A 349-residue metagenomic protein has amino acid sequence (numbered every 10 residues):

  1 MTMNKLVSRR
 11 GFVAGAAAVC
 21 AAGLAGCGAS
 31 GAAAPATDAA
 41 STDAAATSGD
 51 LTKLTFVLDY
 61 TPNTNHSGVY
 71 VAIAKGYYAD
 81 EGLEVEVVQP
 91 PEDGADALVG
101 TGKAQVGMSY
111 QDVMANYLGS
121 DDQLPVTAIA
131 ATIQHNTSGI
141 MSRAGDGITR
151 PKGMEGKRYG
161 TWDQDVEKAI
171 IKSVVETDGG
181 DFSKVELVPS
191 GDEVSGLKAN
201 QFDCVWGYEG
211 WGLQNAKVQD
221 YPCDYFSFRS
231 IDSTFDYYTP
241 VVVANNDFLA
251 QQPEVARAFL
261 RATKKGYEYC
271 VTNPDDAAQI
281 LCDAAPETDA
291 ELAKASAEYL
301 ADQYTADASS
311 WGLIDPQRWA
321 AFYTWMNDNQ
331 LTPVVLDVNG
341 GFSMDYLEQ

Functional and structural regions predicted by a protein language model:
M1-T52, Q349: Short, low-complexity disordered leader/linker segments with a strong preference for bacterial N-terminal type II
A14, G156, A199, V218 (+1 more regions): Phosphate-coordinating loops and pocket residues in cytosolic domains that bind phosphorylated ligands
P35-D38, D43-P189, G196-K198, D203-G207 (+1 more regions): Short, glycine-/small- and polar/acidic-enriched structural segments that line small-molecule recognition paths
N63, P90, T161, D165 (+5 more regions): Soluble non-cytosolic domains of exported or imported proteins
V88-Q89, D93-D96, A115-N116, G191 (+5 more regions): Short secondary-structure capping/turn micro-motifs that flank functional sites
Q111-V113, E193-G196, N200-A285: Pocket-lining segment of extracytoplasmic ligand-binding domains
Q251-N329: Secondary-structure end/capping motifs
W319-Q349: Conserved C-terminal helix/tail region of periplasmic/extracytoplasmic solute-binding proteins
